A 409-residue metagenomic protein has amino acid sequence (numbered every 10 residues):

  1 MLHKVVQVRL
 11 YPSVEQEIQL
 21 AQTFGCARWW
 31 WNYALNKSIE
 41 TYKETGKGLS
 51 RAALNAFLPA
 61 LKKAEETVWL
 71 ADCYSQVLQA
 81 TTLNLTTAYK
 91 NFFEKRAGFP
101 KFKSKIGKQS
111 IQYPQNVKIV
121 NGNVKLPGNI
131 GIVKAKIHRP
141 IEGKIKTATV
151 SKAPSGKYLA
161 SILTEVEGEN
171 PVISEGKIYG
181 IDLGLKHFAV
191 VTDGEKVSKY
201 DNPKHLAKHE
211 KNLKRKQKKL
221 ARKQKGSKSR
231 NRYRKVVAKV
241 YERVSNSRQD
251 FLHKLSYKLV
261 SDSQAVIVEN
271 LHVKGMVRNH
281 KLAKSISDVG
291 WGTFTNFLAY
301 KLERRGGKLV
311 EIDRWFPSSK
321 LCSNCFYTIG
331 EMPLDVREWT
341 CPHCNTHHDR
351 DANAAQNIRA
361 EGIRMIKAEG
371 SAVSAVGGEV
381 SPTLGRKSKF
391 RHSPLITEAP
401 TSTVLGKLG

Functional and structural regions predicted by a protein language model:
M1-L78: Gly/serine-rich nucleotide phosphate-binding loop at the start of the catalytic core of nucleotide/ADP-ribose-handling
H3, S285, V289-G409: Positively charged, low-complexity nucleic-acid-binding target-recognition regions
T41-T67, I145, A153-T295, K367-G409: Substrate-contacting helices/loops that form the catalytic groove of nucleic-acid and nucleotide-polymer processing
A52-A153: Acidic carboxylate diad motif detector
N84, A88-N91, K216-K219, K223 (+7 more regions): Generic, well-ordered alpha-helical scaffold segments in large soluble proteins
V120, P154, T192-K196, C325 (+1 more regions): Short acidic-glycine loop/turn motifs at beta-strand connectors
N121-G128, H187-T192, W339-T340: Short polybasic amphipathic segments
